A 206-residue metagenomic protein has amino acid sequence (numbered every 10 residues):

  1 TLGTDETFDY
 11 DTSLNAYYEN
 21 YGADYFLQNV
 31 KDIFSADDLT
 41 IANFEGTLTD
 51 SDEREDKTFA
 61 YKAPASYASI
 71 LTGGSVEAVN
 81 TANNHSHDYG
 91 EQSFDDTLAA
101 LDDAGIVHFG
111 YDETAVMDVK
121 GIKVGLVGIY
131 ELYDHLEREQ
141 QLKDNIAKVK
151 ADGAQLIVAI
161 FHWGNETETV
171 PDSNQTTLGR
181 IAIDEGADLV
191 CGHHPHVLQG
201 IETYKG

Functional and structural regions predicted by a protein language model:
T1-G206: Acidic, metal/ion-coordinating pockets
